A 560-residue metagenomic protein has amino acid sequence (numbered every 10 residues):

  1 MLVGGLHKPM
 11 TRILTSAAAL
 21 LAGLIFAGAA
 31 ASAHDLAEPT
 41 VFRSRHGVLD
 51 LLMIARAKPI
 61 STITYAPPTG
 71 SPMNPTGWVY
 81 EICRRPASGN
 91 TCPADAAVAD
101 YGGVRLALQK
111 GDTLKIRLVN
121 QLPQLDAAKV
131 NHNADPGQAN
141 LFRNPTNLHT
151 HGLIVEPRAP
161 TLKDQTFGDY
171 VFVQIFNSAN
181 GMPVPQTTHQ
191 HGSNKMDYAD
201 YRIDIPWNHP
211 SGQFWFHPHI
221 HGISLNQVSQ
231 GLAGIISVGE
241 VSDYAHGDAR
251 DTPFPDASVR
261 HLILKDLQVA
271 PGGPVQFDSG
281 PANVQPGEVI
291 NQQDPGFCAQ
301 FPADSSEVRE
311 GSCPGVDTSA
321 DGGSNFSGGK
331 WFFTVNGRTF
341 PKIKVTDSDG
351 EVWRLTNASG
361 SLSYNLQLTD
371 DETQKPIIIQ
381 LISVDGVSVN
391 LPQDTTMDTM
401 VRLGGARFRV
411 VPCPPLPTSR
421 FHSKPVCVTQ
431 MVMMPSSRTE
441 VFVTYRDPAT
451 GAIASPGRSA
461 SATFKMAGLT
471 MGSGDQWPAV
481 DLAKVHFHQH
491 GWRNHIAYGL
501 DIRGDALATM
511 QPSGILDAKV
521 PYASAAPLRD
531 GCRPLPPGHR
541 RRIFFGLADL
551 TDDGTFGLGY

Functional and structural regions predicted by a protein language model:
M1-I13: N-terminal secretory signal peptides that target proteins for export/translocation
S16-A27: Bacterial N-terminal signal peptides
A31-S178, P183-Q190, Y198-D200, S279 (+5 more regions): N-terminal, post-signal-peptide metal-ligating segments of extracellular/periplasmic oxidoreductases, dominated by
R43, E240-R260, D505-A523, P527: Low-complexity, Pro/Ser/Thr- and charge-rich linker/hinge segments at domain boundaries
A107, I205-N208, Y445: Short, flexible loop/turn segments at beta-strand junctions in immunoglobulin-like and fibronectin type III
L114-I116, Q190-R202, M433-V443: Short Pro-Gly-centered flexible turn/kink motifs
T150-T187, Q268-P271, V284-A523: Histidine- and aromatic-rich segments of cupredoxin/plastocyanin-like copper-binding domains
Q190-Q227: A conserved hydrophobic secondary-structure block that centers on an alpha-helix together with its immediately flanking
